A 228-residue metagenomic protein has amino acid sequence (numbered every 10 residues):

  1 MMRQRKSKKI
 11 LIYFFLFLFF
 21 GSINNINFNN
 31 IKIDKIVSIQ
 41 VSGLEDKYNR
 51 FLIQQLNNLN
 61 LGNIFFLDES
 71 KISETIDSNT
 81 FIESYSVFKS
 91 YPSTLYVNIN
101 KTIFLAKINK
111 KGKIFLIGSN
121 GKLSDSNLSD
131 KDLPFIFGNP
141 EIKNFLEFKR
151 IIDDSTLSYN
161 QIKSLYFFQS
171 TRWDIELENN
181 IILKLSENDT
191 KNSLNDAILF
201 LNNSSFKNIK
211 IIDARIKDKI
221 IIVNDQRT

Functional and structural regions predicted by a protein language model:
M1-N79, E83-T228: Charged, solvent-exposed interaction patches on well-folded alpha/beta domains that mediate macromolecular contacts
